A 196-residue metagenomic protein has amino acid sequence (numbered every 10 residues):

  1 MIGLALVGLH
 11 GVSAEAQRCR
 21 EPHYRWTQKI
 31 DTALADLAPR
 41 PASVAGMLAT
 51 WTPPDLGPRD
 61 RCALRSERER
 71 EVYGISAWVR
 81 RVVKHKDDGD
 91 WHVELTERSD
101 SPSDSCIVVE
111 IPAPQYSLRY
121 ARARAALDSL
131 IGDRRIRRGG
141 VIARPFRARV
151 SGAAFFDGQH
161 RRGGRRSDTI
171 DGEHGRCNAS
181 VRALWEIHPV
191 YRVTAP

Functional and structural regions predicted by a protein language model:
M1-G8: Bacterial N-terminal signal peptides
E15-P196: OB-fold and OB-like single-stranded nucleic-acid-recognition modules and their adjacent interaction interfaces
